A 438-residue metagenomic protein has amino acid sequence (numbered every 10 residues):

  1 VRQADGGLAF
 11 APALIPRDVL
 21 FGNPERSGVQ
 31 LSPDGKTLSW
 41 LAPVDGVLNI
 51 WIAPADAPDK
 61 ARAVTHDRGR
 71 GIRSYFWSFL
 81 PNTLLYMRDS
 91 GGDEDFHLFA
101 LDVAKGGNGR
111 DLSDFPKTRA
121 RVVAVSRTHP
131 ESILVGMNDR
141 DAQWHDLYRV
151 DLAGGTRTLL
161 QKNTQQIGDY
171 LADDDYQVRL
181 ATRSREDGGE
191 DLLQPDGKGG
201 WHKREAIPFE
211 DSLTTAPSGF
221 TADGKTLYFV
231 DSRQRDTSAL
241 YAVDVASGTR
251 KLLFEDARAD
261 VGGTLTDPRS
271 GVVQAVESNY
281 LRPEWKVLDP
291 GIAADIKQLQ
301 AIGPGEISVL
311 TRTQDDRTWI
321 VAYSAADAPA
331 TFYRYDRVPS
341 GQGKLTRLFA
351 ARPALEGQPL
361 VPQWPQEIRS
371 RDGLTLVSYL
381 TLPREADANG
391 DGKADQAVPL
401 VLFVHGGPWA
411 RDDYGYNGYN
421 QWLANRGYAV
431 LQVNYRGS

Functional and structural regions predicted by a protein language model:
V1-R26, A53-R73, L101-A120, V150-G168 (+5 more regions): Multi-bladed beta-propeller domains
L14, D18-W51, W319-I320: Beta-strand-rich domains and repeat architectures in extracellular enzymes and scaffolds, especially beta-propellers
L31-S32, F76-F79, A124-H129, L171-D173 (+3 more regions): Structural signature of eukaryotic scaffold interfaces centered on beta-propeller domains
G35-L38, L84-L85, S132-I133, R179 (+3 more regions): Hydrophobic beta-strand positions that form the internal "hydrophobic ladder" of WD40/Gbeta-like beta-propeller blades
L41-N49, H66-I72, F79, Y86-F99 (+12 more regions): A flexible loop/linker signature enriched in serine peptidases of the S9 family
W51-A53, F99-L101, Y148-V150, L180 (+5 more regions): Conserved hydrophobic/aromatic positions in well-ordered beta-strands
S308-S438: Serine-hydrolase catalytic core recognition
